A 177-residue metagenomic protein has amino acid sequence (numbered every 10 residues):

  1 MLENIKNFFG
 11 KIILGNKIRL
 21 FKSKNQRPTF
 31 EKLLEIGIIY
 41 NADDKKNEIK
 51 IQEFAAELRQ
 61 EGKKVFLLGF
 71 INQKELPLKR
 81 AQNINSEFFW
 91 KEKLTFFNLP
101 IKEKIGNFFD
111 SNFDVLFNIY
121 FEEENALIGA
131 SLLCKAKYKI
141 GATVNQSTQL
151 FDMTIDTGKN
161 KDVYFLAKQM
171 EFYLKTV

Functional and structural regions predicted by a protein language model:
M1-I13: Helix-enriched interaction subdomains in cytosolic or periplasmic regions, typified by TIR/SEFIR signaling/NADase cores
N4, Q149-V177: Active-site-proximal region of nucleotide-activated glycan assembly enzymes, centered on histidine/acidic-rich loops
F30, I36-E48: Short, glycine-rich nucleotide/cofactor-binding loops
E35, K63-F66, Y138: Residues at the starts of beta-strands that form the adenosine-phosphate
I39-D43, F70-I71, I119-F121: Structural motif
D44-K63, L67: Histidine-anchored nucleotide/phosphate-binding helix
R59-F109: Conserved nucleotide-cofactor-binding alpha/beta core module
K93-D156: Active-site and donor-binding regions of nucleotide-sugar-utilizing enzymes
